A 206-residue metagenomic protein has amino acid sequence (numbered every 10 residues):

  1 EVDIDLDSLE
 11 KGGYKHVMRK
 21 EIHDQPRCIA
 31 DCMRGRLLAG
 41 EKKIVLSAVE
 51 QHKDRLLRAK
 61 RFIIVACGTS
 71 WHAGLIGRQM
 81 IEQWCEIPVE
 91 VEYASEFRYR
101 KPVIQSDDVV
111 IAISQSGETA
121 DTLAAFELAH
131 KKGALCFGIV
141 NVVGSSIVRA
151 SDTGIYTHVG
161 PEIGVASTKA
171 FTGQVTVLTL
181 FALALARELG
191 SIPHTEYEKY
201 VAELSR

Functional and structural regions predicted by a protein language model:
E1-K60, S70, Q79, Q83 (+2 more regions): N-terminal segments that mediate ammonia production and transfer in glutamine-dependent amidotransferase systems
L57-K199, E203: Glycine-rich phosphate-binding loops that contact phosphosugars or nucleotide phosphates
